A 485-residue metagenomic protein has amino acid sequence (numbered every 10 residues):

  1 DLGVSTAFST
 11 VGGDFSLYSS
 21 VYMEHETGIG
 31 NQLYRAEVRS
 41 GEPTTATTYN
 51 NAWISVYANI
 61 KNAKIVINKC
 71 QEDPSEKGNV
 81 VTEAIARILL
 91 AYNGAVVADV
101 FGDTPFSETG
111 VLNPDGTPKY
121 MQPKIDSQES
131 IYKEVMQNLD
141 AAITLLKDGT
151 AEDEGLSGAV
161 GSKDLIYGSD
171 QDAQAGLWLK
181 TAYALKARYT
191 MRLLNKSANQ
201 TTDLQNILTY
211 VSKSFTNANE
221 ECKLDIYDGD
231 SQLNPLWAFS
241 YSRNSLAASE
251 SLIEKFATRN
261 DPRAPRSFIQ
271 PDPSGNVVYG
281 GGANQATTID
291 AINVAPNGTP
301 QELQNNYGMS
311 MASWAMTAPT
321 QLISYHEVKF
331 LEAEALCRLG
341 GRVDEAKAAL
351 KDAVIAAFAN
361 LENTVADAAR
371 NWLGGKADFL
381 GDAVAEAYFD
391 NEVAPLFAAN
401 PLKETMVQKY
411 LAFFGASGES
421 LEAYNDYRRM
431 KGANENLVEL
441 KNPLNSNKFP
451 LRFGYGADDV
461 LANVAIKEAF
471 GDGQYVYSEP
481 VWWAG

Functional and structural regions predicted by a protein language model:
D1-H25, I65, N463-G485: Acidic, glycine-rich segments characteristic of secretory precursors and extracytoplasmic regions
D1-T6, A91, V135, T405: Bacterial Sec-dependent N-terminal signal peptides
L2, T6-S9, G13-S16, S20-V21 (+9 more regions): Flexible, active-site-adjacent loop/turn segments at secondary-structure boundaries
G3, S267-Q270, G282, Q408 (+1 more regions): Structured loops at beta-to-helix junctions and adjacent beta-edge loops in soluble globular domains
Y22, Y49-W53, W178, Y410 (+2 more regions): Tryptophan-centered motif/residue detector
E26-V365, A398-L402: Structured, solvent-exposed acidic/aromatic patches
K347-A357, L361-E392: Acidic/aromatic/glycine-rich contiguous surface patches that form carbohydrate-binding/processing clefts and analogous
F379-G485: C-terminal functional modules
